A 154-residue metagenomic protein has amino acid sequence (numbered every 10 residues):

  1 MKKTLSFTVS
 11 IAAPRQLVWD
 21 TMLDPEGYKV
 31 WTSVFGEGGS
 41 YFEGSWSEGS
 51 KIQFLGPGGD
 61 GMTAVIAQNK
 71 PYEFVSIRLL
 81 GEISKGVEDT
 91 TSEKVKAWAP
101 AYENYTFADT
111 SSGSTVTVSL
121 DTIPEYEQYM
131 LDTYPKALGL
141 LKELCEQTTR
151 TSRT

Functional and structural regions predicted by a protein language model:
M1-G39: Hydrophobic ligand-binding cavity/cleft-lining segments
T4-S6, D60-A64, A99-E103: Short, surface-exposed coil-to-beta transition loops
V9, I52-L55, G61-V65, S111 (+1 more regions): Charge-dense, helix-prone N-terminal extensions
I11-Q16, A67-F74, T106-T115, E143: A short, structured loop/turn motif at beta-sheet edges
V18-M22, Y28, I52, I66 (+4 more regions): Hydrophobic pocket/interface hotspot
F35-Y41, L144-T154: Short, highly charged C-terminal tails/helix-capping segments
G39-T90: Glycine-rich portal/gate segments that line the openings of hydrophobic small-molecule binding cavities
L79, K85-P135, S152-T154: Beta-strand/loop substructures that line and gate deep hydrophobic ligand-binding cavities in soluble
